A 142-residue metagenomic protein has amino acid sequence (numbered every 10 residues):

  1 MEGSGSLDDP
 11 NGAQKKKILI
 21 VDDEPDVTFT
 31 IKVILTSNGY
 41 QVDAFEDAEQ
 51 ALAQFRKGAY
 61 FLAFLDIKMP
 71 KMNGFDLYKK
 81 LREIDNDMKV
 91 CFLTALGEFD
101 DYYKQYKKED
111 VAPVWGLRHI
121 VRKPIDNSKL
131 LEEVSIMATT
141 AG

Functional and structural regions predicted by a protein language model:
M1-K17, V111, R122, D126-G142: Non-catalytic signal-transmission and effector/linker regions of two-component phosphorelay proteins
D22, D66, T94: Active-site residues of response regulator receiver
P25-D43, W115: Two-component/phosphorelay signaling modules centered on CheY-like receiver
E46-D47, N73-L77: Acidic catalytic/metal-coordinating carboxylates
A53, F75-M88: Short amphipathic alpha-helix used as the core "switch/output" element in two-component signaling
A59-F64: Active-site beta3 strand of CheY-like receiver
M69: Receiver (REC) domain active-site loop signature in two-component systems and cognate sites in sensor histidine kinases
D76, G97-H119, S128, E132: Alpha4 helix (beta4-alpha4-beta5 surface) of REC/receiver domains from two-component response regulators
